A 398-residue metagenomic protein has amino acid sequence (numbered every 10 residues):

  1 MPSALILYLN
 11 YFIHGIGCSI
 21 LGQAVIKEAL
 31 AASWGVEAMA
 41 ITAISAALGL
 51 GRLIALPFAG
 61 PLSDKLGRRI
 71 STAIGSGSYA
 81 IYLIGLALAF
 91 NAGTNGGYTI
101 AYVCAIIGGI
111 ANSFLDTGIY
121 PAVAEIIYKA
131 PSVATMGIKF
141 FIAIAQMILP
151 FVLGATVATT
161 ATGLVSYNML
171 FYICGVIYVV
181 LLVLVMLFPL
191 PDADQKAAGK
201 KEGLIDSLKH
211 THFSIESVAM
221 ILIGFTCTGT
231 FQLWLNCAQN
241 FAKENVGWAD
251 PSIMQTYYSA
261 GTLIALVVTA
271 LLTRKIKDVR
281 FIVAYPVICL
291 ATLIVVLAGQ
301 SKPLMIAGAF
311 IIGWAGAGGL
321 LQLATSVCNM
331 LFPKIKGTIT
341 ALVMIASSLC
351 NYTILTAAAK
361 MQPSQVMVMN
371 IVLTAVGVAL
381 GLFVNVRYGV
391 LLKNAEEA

Functional and structural regions predicted by a protein language model:
G22-Q23, H212-L263: Extracytoplasmic gate region of multi-pass secondary transporters
A55-R68, A265-D278: Helix-to-loop junctions at the C-terminal end of transmembrane segments in multipass secondary transporters
G77-N95, I288-Q300: C-terminal ends and interior cores of transmembrane alpha-helices in multi-pass membrane transporters/permeases
C104-F140: Cytoplasmic helix-loop-helix junction between adjacent transmembrane helices in 12-TM secondary transporters
F114-I127, G318-F332: Intracellular juxtamembrane helix-capping segments at the cytosolic ends of symmetry-related transmembrane helices
K129-A130, A134-L190: Helix-loop-helix hairpin linking two adjacent transmembrane segments in secondary transporters
K277-L323: C-terminal transmembrane helical hairpin of 12-TM major facilitator-type secondary transporters
N329-P363: A late C-terminal transmembrane helix in Major Facilitator Superfamily
